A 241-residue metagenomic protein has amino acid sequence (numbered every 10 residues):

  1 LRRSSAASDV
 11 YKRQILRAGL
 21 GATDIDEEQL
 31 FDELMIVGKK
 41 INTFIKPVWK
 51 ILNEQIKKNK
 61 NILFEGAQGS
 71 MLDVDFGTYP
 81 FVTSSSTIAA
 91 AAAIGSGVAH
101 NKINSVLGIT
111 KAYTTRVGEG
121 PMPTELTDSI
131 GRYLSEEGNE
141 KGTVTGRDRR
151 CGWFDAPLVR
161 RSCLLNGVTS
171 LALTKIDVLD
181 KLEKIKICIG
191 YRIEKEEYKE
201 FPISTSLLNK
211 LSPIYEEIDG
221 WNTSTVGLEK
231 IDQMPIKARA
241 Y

Functional and structural regions predicted by a protein language model:
L1-A7, Y11: Single conserved hydrophobic/aromatic residue that forms the stacking wall/gate of nucleotide- or nucleobase-binding
I15-S70: A charged, amphipathic alpha-helical module
E28-K40, E140-T145, W221-I231: Short, basic, glycine/proline-bearing loop/turn elements
N53-K57, I62-F64, M71-D73, S85 (+4 more regions): Solvent-exposed alpha-helices and their adjacent loops that cap or buttress functional pockets in soluble metabolic
A67-S70, F76, V178: Short acidic/polar capping segments at secondary-structure boundaries
F76-T87: A glycine- and small-aliphatic-rich helix-loop capping segment at beta-alpha/alpha-beta transitions that lines
A92-I214, T225: A glycine- and small/hydrophobic-rich beta-loop-beta segment that serves as a flexible "lid/hinge" or phosphate-binding
Y215-Y241: Extended hydrophobic packing segments that form well-structured cores
